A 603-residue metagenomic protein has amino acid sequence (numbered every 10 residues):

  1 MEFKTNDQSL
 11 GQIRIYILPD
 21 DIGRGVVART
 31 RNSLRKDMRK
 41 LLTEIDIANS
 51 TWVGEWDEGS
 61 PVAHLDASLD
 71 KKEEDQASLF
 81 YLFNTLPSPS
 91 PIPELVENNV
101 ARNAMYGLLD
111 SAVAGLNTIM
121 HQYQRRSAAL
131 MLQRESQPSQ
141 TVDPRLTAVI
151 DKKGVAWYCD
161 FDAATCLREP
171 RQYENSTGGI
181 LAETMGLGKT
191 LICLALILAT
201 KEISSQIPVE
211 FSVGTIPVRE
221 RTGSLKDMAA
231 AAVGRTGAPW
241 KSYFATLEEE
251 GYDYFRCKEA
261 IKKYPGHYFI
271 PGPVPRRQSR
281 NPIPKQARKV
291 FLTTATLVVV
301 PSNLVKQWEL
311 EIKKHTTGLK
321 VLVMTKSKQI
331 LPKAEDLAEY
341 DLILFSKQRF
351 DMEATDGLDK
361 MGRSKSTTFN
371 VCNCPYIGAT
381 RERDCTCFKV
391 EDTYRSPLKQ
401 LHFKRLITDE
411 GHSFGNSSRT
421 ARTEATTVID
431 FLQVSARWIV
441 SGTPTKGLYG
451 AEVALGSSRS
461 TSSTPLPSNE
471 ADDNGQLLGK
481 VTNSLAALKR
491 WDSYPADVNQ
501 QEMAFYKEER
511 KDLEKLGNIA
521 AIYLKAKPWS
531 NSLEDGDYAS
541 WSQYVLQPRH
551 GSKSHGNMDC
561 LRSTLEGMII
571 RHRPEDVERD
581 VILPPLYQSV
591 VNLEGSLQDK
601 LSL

Functional and structural regions predicted by a protein language model:
M1-R126, D227-A232, A238-H267, P273 (+1 more regions): Charged, low-complexity intrinsically disordered regions
I17-P19, A101-A112, Q172-G179, A287-L292 (+4 more regions): Surface-exposed beta-strand-to-loop junctions that form interaction patches on eukaryotic regulatory domains
A101-A182, L191-P265: Conserved pre-motif I regulatory segment
Y123-A129, A338-Y340, T355, W438 (+1 more regions): Inter-lobe connector of SF1/SF2 helicase motors
M185: The conserved Walker
G188, S413-S417, K446-G447: Catalytic P-loop NTPase motifs of RecA-like helicase/translocase cores
S204-T408, H412-A421, S493, V545-R549: SF2 helicase/translocase NTPase motor core, specifically the RecA-like lobe 1 inter-motif segment between Walker
R405, T426-I570: Conserved P-loop NTPase motor "coupling/switch" region that bridges the ATPase
